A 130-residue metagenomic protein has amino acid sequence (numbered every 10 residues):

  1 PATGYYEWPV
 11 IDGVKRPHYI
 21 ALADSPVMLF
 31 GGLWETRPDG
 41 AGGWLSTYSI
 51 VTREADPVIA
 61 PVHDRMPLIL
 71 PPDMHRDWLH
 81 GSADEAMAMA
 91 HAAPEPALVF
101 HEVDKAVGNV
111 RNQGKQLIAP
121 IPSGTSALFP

Functional and structural regions predicted by a protein language model:
P1-P130: Short linear sequence motif anchored by a di-proline
